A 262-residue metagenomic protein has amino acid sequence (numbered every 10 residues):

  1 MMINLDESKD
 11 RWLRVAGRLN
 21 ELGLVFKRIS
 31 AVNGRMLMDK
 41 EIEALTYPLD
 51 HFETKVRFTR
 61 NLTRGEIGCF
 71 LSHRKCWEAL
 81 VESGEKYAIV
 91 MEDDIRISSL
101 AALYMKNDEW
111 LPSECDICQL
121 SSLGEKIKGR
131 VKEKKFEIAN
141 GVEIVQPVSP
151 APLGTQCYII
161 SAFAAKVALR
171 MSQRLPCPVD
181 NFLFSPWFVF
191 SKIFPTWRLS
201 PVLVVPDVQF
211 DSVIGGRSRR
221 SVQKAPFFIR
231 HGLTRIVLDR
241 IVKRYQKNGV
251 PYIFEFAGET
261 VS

Functional and structural regions predicted by a protein language model:
M1-M91, I95-S262: An acidic/histidine-cluster motif and surrounding catalytic segment that typifies divalent-metal-assisted enzyme active
